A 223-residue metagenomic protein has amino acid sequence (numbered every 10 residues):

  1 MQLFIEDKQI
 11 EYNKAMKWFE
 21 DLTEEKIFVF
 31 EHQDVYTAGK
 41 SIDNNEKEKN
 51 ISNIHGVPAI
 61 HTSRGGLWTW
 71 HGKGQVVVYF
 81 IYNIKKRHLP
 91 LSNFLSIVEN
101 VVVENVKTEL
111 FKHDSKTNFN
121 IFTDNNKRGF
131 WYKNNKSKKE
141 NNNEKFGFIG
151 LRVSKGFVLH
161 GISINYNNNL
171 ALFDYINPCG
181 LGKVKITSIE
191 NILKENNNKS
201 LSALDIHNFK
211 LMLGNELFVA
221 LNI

Functional and structural regions predicted by a protein language model:
M1-N143, E195-L204: N-terminal lobe of the biotin/lipoate ligase/transferase fold
I5, H61, F148, S188-N191: Structural signal for conserved beta-strand scaffold positions within catalytic alpha/beta enzyme cores
V78-F80, L151, I164: Preference for bulky hydrophobic residues occupying beta-strand positions in well-ordered beta-sheet regions
G147-I149, H160: A translation/RNA-centric and nucleic-acid-associated enzymatic feature enriched in Class II aminoacyl-tRNA synthetases
R152, L170-I223: C-terminal accessory segment of soluble enzyme catalytic cores
S154-L170: Conserved phosphate/anionic-ligand binding catalytic regions in large, soluble enzymes, centered on
